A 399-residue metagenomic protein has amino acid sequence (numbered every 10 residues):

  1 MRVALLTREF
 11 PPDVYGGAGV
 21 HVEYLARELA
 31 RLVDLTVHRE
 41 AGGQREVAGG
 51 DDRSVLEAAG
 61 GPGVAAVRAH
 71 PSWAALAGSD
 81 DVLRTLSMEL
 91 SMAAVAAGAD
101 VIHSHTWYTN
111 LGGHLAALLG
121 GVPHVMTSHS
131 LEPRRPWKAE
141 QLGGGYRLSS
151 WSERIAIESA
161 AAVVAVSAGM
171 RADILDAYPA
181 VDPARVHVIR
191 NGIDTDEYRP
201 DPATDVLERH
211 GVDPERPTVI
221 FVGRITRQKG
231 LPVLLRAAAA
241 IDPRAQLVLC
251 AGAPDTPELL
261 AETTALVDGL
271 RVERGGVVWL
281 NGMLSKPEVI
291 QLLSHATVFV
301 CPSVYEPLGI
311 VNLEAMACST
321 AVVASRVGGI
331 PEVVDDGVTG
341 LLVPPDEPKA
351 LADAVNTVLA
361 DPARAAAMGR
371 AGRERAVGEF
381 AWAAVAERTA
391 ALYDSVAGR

Functional and structural regions predicted by a protein language model:
P123, P133-I155, A172: Nucleotide-sugar donor phosphate/pyrophosphate-binding loop at the beta->alpha transition of glycosyltransferases
G169, G192: Carbohydrate-associated surface elements
I193, Q246-T264, V278: Glycosyltransferase donor-sugar binding loop
L260-P287: Nucleotide-activated donor-binding/catalytic signature segment of Leloir-type glycosyltransferases, i.e., the conserved
Q291-A296: Short alpha-helical donor nucleotide-sugar binding micro-motif in glycosyltransferases
V304: Aromatic "clamp/platform" in nucleotide-sugar-dependent glycosyltransferases that forms part of the donor/acceptor
A321-A324, V334: Short hydrophobic beta-strand element within catalytic cores of glycosyltransferases and related nucleotide-activated
D336-G337, L341-P348, T357-A363: Conserved acidic donor-binding segment of nucleotide-sugar-dependent glycosyltransferases
